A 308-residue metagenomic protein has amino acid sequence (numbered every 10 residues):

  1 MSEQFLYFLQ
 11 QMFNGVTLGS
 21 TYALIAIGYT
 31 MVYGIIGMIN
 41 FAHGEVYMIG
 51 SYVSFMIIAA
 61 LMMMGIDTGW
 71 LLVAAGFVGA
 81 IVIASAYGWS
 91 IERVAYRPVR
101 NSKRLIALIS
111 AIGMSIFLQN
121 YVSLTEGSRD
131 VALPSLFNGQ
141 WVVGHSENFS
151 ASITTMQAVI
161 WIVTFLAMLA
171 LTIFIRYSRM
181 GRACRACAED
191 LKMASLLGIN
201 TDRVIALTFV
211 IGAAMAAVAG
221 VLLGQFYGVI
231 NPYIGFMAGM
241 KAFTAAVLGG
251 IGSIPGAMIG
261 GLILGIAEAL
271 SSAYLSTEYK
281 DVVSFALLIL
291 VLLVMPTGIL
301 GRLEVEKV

Functional and structural regions predicted by a protein language model:
M1-A26, V53, M64-G76, S102-I106 (+3 more regions): Membrane-interfacial amphipathic/re-entrant helices at transmembrane-helix boundaries
E3-T21, S128, F174-R179, I205-A245 (+1 more regions): Inter-helical junctions in multi-pass inner-membrane proteins, predominant in energy-converting antiporter-like
F8-I57, S90, V94-I106, L248-I254: Single transmembrane alpha-helix segments in multi-pass membrane proteins
G34-A42, A86-V131, F174-G181, F236-G239 (+2 more regions): Short loop segments and helix-boundary regions at transmembrane helix junctions of multi-pass inner-membrane proteins
G44-V46, F226-I254, G260, S284 (+1 more regions): Glycine-rich helix-loop "coupling/hinge" segments at transmembrane-helix boundaries in multipass transporters
M64-M114, Y121, I259-L264, E268 (+1 more regions): Alpha-helical transmembrane segments within multi-pass membrane transporters and channels
P98-V99, A107-Y177, V204-L207, L270 (+4 more regions): Transmembrane helix-bundle core of multi-pass membrane transporters and related energy-transducing complexes
F149-I230, I254-I259: Helix-loop-helix "hairpin" substructures at the membrane interface of multi-pass membrane proteins
